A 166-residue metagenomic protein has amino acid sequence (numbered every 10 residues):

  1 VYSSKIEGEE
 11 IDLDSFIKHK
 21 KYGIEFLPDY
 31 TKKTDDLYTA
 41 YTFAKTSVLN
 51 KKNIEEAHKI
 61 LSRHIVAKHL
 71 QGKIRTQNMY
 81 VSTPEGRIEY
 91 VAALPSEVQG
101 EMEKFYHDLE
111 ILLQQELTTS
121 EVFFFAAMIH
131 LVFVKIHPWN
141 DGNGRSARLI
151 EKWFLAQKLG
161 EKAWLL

Functional and structural regions predicted by a protein language model:
V1-L166: FIC/Doc superfamily catalytic core
